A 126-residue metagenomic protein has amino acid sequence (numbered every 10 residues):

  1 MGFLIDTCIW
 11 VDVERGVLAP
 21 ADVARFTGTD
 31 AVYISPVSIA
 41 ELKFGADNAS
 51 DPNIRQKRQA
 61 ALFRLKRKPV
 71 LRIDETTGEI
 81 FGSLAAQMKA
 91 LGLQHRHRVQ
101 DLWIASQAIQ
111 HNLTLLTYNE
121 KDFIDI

Functional and structural regions predicted by a protein language model:
M1-S35, F44-F63: Short, well-structured N-terminal submotif of metal-dependent ribonuclease cores
D6-T7, L42, F81, A108 (+1 more regions): Generic structural signal for small/hydrophobic residues in well-ordered secondary structure, especially within
C8-I9, V37-A40, T76, K121: Alpha-helix/helix-capping structural signal
D12-E14, G45, F81-L84, I126: Residues that scaffold the ATP/ADP-binding catalytic core of kinase and kinase-like folds
A19, I39, Q59, G78-F81 (+1 more regions): A general structural signal for well-ordered alpha-helical segments in protein cores
V23-R25, D122-I126: Short loop/helix-cap segments at secondary-structure boundaries that form the rim of catalytic
K68-L116: Active-site neighborhoods of divalent-metal-dependent phosphate/nucleic-acid chemistry enzymes
L116-T117, I124: Conserved active-site beta-strand element of glycosyltransferases/polysaccharide synthases
